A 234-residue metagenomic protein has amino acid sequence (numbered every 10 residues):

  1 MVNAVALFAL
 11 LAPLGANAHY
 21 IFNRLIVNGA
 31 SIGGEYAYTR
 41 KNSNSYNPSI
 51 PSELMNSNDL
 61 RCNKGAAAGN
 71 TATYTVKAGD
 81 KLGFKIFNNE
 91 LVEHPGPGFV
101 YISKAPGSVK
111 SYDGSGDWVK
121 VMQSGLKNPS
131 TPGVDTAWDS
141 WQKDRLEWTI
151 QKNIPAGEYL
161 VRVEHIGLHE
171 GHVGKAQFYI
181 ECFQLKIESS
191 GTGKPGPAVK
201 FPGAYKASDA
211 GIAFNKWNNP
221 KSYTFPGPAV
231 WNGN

Functional and structural regions predicted by a protein language model:
V2-G98, I102-R145, L168-N234: Peripheral, solvent-exposed domain-edge segments that often transition into intrinsically disordered/low-complexity
L146-N153: Short, hydrophobic beta-strand segments
P155-G157: A glycine-anchored, Pro-Gly-centered beta-turn/N-cap motif
Y159-V163: A short tyrosine-centered beta-strand micro-motif
